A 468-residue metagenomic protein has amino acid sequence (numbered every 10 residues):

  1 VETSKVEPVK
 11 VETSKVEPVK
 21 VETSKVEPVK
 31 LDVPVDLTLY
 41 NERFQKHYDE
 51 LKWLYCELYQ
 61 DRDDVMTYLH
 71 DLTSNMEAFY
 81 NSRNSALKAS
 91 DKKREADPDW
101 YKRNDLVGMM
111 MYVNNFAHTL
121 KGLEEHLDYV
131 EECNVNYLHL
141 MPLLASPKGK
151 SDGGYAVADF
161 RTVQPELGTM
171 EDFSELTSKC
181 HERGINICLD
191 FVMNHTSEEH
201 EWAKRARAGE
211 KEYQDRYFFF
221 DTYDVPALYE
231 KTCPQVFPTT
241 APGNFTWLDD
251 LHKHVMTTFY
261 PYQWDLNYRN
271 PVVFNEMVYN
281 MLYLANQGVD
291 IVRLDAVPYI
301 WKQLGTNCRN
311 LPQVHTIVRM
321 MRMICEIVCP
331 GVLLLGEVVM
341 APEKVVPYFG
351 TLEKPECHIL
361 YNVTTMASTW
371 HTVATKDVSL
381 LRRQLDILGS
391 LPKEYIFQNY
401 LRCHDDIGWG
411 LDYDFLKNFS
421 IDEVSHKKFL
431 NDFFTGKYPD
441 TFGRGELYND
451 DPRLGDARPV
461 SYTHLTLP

Functional and structural regions predicted by a protein language model:
V1-P28: Long, intrinsically disordered low-complexity tandem-repeat segments
V16, T463-P468: Conserved small/polar residues in nucleotide/adenosyl-binding loops
P28-L465: Active-site and adjacent substrate-binding regions of carbohydrate-active enzymes
